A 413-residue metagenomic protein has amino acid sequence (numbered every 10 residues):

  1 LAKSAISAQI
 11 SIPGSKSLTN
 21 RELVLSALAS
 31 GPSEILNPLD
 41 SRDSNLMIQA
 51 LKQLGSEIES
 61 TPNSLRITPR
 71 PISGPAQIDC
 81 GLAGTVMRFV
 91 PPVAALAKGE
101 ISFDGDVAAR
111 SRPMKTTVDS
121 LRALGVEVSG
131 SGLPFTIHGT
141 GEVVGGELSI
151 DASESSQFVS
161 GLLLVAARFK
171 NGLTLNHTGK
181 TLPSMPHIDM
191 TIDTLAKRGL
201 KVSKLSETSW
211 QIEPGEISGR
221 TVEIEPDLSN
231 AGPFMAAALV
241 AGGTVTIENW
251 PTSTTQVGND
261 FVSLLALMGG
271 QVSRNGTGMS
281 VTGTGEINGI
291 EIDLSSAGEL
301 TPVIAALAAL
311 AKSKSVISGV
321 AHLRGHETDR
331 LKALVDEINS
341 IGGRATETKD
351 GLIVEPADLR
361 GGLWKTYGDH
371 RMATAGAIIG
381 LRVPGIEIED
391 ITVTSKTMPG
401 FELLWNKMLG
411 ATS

Functional and structural regions predicted by a protein language model:
L1-S413: Short, structured segments at the rim of ligand-binding sites
